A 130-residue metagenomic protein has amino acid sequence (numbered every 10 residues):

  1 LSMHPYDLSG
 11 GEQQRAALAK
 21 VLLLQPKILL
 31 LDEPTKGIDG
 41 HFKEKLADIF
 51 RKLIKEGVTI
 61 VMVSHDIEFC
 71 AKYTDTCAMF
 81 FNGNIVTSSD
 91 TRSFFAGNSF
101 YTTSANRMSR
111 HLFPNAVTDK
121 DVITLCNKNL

Functional and structural regions predicted by a protein language model:
H4-L8, E12: Conserved ABC ATPase signature
L18: Hydrophobic anchor residue at the start of the ABC signature
L29-D32: Catalytic Walker B motif of ABC-type/P-loop ATPase nucleotide-binding domains
S64-H65: H-loop/switch region of ABC-family ATPase nucleotide-binding domains
C70-K72: A short, surface-exposed alpha-helical micro-motif characterized by mixed small hydrophobic and charged/polar residues
C77-D90: H-loop (His-switch) and adjacent beta-strand-loop-beta switch element of ABC-type ATPase nucleotide-binding domains
A96, Y101-L130: ABC ATPase nucleotide-binding domains
